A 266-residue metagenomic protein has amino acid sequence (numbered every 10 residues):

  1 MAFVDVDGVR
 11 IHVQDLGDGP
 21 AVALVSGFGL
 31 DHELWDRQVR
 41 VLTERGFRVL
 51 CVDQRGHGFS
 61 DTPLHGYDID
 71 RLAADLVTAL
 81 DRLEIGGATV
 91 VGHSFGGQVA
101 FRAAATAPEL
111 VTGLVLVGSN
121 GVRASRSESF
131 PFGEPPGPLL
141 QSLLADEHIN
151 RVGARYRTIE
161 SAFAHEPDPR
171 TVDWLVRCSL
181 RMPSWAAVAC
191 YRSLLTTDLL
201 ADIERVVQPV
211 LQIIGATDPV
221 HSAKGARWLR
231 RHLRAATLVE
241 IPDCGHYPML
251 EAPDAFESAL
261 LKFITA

Functional and structural regions predicted by a protein language model:
M1-A23, E44-F47, I85-G86, T112 (+4 more regions): Alpha/beta-hydrolase fold catalytic core
V9-H65: Conserved HGGG/HGGXW glycine-rich cap/lid loop of the alpha/beta-hydrolase fold
V39-R40, E44, L50-F95, S258: Active-site loop/oxyanion-hole signature of alpha/beta-hydrolase fold enzymes
F101, A105, T112-D146: Flexible "cap/lid" loop of the alpha/beta hydrolase fold
S125-P131, D146-E204: Conserved alpha/beta-hydrolase catalytic His-Asp/Glu region
V206, Q212-I214: Short beta-strand/loop motif that positions the catalytic acidic residue of the alpha/beta-hydrolase fold
T217-H221: Acidic catalytic loop of the alpha/beta-hydrolase fold
A236-A266: Catalytic active-site module of serine/aspartate enzymes centered on a nucleophile-bearing elbow/loop
